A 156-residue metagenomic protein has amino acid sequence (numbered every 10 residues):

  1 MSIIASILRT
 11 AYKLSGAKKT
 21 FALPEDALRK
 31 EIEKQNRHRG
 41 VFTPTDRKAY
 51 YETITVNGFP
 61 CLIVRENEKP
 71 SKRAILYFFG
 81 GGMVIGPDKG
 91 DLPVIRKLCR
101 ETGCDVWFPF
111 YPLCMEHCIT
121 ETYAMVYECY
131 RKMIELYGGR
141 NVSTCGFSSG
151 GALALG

Functional and structural regions predicted by a protein language model:
M1-K69: A glycine/proline-hinged amphipathic helix-loop "lid/cap" segment that gates access to hydrophobic ligand pockets
K72-G81: Short beta-strand element of the alpha/beta-hydrolase
A74, G103-W107: A fold-wide structural signal in alpha/beta-hydrolase
M83-K89: Glycine/threonine-rich flexible loop motifs
D88, V94, W107-N141: Catalytic nucleophile-loop/oxyanion-hole region of alpha/beta-hydrolase and closely related hydrolase-like folds
P93, K97, G156: Active-site signature of alpha/beta-hydrolase-fold catalytic machinery across serine- and Asp/Cys-nucleophile hydrolases
L98-T102: Gly/Ser-rich helix-loop-strand patches that form or flank binding pockets for ribonucleotide-derived cofactors
G146-A154: Gly/Ala-rich beta-loop-alpha elbow adjacent to hydrolase catalytic centers
